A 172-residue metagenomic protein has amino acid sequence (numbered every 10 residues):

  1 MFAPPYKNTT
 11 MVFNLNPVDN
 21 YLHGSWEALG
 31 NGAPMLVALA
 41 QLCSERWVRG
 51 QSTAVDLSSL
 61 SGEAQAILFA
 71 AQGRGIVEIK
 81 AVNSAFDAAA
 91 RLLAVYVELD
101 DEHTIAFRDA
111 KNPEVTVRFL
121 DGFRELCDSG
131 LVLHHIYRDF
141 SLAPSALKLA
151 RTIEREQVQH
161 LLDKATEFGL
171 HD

Functional and structural regions predicted by a protein language model:
F2-P4, N14-G30, D101, C127 (+3 more regions): Positively charged, low-complexity terminal tracts and the immediately adjacent first secondary-structure elements
P4-A81: Long, low-complexity, charged/polar intrinsically disordered regions in eukaryotic proteins
A71-G75, G130, A150-I153: Generic structural signal for hydrophobic core residues of well-folded globular domains
A81-S84, A88-A89, Q159-H160: A composition-biased, non-transmembrane "mature-region" signal
V82, I136-S141: Short, Lys/Arg-rich nucleic-acid/phosphate-binding segment
F86-T116: Short helix-coil junctions and helix-kink-helix linkers
D109-S129, H134-Y137: Short amphipathic alpha-helical interaction segments
A146-D172: Short, amphipathic alpha-helical interaction segments positioned at domain boundaries
